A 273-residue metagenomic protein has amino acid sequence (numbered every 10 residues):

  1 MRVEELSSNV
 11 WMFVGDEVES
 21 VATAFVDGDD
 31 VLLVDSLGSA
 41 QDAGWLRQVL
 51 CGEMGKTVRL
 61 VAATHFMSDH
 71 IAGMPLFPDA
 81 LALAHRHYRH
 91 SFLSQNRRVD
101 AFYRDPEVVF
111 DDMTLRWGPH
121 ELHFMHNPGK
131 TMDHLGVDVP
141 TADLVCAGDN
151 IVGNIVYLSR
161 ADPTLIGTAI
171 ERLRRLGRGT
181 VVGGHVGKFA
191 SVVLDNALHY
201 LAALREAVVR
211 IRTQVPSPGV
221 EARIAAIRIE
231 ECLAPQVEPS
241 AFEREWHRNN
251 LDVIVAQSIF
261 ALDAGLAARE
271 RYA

Functional and structural regions predicted by a protein language model:
R2-Q48, G136-D149: Conserved beta-strand hairpin/beta-sheet module of binuclear metal-dependent hydrolase folds, prominently
E4-E5, F25, F110-G118: Short acidic-hydrophobic surface loop/beta-edge motif
N9, F25, D35, L50 (+8 more regions): Divalent metal-coordination and catalytic microenvironments
W11, A62-T64, L83, M125 (+2 more regions): Hydrophobic/aromatic beta-strand patches that form the interior of the parallel beta-sheet core in alpha/beta enzyme
V31, G38, E121, P128-G129 (+1 more regions): Metallo-beta-lactamase
A43-G44, Q48-R116: Active-site HxH/HxHxD metal-binding segment of metal-dependent hydrolases
P106-V108, R116-P119, P128-R160, H247-A273: Mobile, glycine- and charge-enriched loop segments and immediately flanking short secondary-structure elements within
R175, A190-A273: Accessory terminal helices/loops
